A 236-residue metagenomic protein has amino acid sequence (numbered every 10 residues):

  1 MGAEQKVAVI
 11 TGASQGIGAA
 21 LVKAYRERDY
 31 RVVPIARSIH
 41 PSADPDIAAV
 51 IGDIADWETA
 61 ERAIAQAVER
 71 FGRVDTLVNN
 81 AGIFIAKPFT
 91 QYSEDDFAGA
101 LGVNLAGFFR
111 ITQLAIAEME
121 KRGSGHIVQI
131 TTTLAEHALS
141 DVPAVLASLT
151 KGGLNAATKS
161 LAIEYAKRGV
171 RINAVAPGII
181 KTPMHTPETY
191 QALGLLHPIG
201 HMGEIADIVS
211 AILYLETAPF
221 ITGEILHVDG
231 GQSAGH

Functional and structural regions predicted by a protein language model:
S14-Q15: Conserved glycine-rich cofactor-binding loop
I51-R62, E94, D207: The beta1-alpha1 cofactor-binding region of Rossmann-like NAD(H)/NADP(H)-dependent oxidoreductases
P88-F89, D96-L101, L193: Substrate-binding pocket helix/loop in short-chain dehydrogenase/reductase
T112, T150, T158: Active-site helix of classical SDR
A117, K159, I163-K167: Alpha-helical segment proximal to the catalytic Tyr-Lys
A166, R171, T222-G223: Short, small/polar-rich loop/turn modules that mediate ligand/substrate recognition or access, typified
E204-V228, S233: C-terminal substrate-recognition "lid" of short-chain dehydrogenase/reductases
